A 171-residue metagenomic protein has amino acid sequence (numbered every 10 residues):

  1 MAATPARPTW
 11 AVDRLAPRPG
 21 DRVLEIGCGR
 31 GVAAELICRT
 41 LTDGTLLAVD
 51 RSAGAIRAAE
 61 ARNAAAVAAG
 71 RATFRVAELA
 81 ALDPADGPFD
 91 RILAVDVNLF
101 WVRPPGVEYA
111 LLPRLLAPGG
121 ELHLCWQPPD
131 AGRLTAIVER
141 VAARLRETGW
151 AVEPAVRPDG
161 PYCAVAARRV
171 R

Functional and structural regions predicted by a protein language model:
M1-V12: Conserved SAM-binding loop and adjacent beta-strand
R30-T42: Conserved SAM-binding loop of SAM-dependent methyltransferases across substrates and taxa, primarily the Class I
S52: Conserved SAM/SAH-binding beta-strand->alpha-helix loop
A59-E60: Conserved SAM-binding loop
A80-I92: A short acidic, Gly/Pro-enriched loop at the edge of an enzyme's catalytic core that lines a small-molecule cofactor
R91-P104: A short SAM/SAH-binding and catalytic strip from SAM-dependent methyltransferases
G106-P118: A short glycine-rich, Lys/Arg-flanked "PGG" loop and its adjoining helix->strand segment in the class I
G119-Q127: Conserved beta-strand signature within the Rossmann-like core of class I S-adenosyl-L-methionine
